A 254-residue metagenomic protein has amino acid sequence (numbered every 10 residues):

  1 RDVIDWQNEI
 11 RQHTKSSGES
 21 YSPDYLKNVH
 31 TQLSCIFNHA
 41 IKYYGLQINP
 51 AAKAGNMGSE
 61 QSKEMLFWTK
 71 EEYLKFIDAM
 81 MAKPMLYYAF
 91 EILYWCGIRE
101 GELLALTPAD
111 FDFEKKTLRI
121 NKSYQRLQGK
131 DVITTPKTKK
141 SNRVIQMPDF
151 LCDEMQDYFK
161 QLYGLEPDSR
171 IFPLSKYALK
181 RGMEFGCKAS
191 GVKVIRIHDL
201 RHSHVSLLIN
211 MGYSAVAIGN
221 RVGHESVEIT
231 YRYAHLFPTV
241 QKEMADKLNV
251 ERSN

Functional and structural regions predicted by a protein language model:
R1-Q47, S62, P84, P173-Y177 (+1 more regions): N-terminal core-binding DNA-recognition domain of tyrosine site-specific recombinases/integrases
E19-P23, K27, K42, L46-L106 (+4 more regions): Basic, Lys/Arg- and aromatic-enriched nucleic-acid-binding interface segment
H30-S34, L104, P148, C152 (+3 more regions): Hydrophobic face of alpha-helices
K42, E91, W95, G101-E102 (+5 more regions): C-terminal catalytic core of tyrosine-transesterase DNA break-rejoin enzymes
N56, A105-D157: Conserved tyrosine-mediated DNA breakage-rejoining catalytic core shared by Y-recombinases
F67, Y124, C152, Y177 (+2 more regions): Catalytic-site neighborhood detector that most strongly recognizes the C-terminal catalytic loop/helix of tyrosine
E71-L74, S123-R126, P148-K193: Active-site/catalytic core of tyrosine-dependent DNA strand-transfer enzymes
K75-A79, G129-T135, H235-N254: DNA/chromatin major-groove-contacting recognition/catalytic segments
